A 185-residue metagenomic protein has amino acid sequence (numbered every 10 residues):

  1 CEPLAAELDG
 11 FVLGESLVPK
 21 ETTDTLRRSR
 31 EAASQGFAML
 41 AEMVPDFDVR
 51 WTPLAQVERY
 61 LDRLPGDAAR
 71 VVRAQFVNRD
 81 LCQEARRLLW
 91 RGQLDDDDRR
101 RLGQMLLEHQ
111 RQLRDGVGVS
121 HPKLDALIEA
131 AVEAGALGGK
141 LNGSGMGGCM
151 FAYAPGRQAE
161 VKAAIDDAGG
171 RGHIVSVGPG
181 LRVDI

Functional and structural regions predicted by a protein language model:
C1-G138, A152-I185: C-terminal nucleotide
G143-G148: Short Gly/Ser/Thr- and Asp/Glu-enriched loop/turn motifs at secondary-structure junctions
